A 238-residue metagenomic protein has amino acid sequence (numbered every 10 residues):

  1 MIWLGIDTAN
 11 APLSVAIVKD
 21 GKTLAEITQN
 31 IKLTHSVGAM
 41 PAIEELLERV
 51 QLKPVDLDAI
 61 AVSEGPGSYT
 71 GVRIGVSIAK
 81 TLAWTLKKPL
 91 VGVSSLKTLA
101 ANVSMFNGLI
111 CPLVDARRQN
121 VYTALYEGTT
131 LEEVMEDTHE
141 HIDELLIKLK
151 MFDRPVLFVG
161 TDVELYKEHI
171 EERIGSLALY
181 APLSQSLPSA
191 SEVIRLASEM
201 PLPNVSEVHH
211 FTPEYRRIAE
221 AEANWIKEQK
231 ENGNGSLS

Functional and structural regions predicted by a protein language model:
M1-E64, L187: N-terminal beta-alpha supersecondary unit
K22, T34, P89-L187, Y215 (+2 more regions): Surface "functional belts" at beta-alpha junctions
N30-P41, Y69, R73, S77 (+2 more regions): Residues at secondary-structure transition points
V50-V55, F106, K150-R154, P201-P203: Glycine-rich phosphate-binding loop signature in dinucleotide/nucleotide-binding domains
V50-V55, W84-V93, V205: Phosphate-handling active-site elements
A61-L90, S95: DPxDG-like acidic metal-binding loop motif
A181-S238: Acyltransferase
